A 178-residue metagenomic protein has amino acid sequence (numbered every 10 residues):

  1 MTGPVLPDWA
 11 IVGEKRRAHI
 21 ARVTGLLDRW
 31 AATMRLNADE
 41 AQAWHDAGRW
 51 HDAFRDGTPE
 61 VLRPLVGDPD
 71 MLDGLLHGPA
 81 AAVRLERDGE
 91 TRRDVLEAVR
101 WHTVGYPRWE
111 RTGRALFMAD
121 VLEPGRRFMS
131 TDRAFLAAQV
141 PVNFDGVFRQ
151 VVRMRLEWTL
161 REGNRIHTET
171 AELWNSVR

Functional and structural regions predicted by a protein language model:
M1-D8, W174-R178: Short, low-complexity, intrinsically disordered N-terminal peptides in bacterial proteins
L6-E14, A18, D28, M34-R149: Divalent metal-dependent catalytic cores for phosphoryl transfer on phosphate-bearing substrates
R22: Charged catalytic carboxylate motif
R149, R153-T159: Internal alpha/beta core interface subdomains
E157-R178: Charged phosphate-binding loop/patch that engages nucleotide di/tri-phosphates or the phosphate backbone of nucleic
